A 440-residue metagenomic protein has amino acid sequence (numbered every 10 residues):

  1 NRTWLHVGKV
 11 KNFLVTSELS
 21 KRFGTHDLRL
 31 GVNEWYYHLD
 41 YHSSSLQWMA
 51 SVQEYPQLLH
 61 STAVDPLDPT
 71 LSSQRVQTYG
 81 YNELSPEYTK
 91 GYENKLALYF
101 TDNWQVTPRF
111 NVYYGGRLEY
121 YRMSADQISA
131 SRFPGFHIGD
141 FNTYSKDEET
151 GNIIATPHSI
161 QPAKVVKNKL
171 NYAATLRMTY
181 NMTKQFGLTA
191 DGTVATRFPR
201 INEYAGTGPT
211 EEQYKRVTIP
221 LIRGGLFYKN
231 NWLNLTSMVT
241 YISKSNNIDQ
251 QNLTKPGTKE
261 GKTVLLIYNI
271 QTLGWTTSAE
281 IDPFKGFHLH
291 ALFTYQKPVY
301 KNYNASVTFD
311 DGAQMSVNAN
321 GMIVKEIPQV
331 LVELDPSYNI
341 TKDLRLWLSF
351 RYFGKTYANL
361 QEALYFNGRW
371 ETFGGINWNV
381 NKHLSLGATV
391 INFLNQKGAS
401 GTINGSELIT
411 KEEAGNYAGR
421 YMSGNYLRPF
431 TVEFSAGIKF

Functional and structural regions predicted by a protein language model:
N1-T3, W48-L84, S124-V165, A205-T210 (+3 more regions): Solvent-exposed loop segments that connect transmembrane elements
N1-Y99: Replace "related TpsB outer-membrane translocases also match" with "some related outer-membrane beta-barrels such as
L5-K11, V52, Y88-N94, P134 (+7 more regions): Replace "Gram-negative outer membrane beta-barrel proteins" with "bacterial and organellar outer membrane beta-barrel
V10-N12, R22-T25, R29, N33-W35 (+4 more regions): Structural signature of Gram-negative outer-membrane beta-barrels, strongest in the C-terminal barrel of TonB-dependent
V15-K21, L98-W104, L176-Y180, G224-N230 (+7 more regions): Residues on the lipid-exposed face of transmembrane beta-strands in outer-membrane beta-barrel proteins
P108, Y120, Y241-S243, L265-L360 (+1 more regions): Gram-negative outer-membrane beta-barrel transporters
T196, P298, F393: Hydrophobic pocket-lining residues within nucleotide cofactor-binding pockets
P220-G224, H288, G321-F440: Conserved C-terminal beta-signal and adjacent last beta-strands/turns of outer-membrane beta-barrel proteins
